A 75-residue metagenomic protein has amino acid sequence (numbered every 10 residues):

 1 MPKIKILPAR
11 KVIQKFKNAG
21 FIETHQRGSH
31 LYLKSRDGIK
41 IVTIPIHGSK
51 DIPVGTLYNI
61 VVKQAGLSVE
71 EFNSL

Functional and structural regions predicted by a protein language model:
M1-R27: N-terminal first-folded block
P2, I46-H47: A generic secondary-structure micro-motif detector that highlights 1-2 residue hydrophobic/ambivalent hotspots embedded
H25-H30, D51: Arg/Lys-rich, often Gly-containing low-complexity segments of ribosomal proteins
L33-G38: Active-site beta-strand termini and strand-to-loop segments that position acidic
K40-V42: Short beta-strand segments
G48-L75: C-terminal structural segments of small proteins and small subunits
